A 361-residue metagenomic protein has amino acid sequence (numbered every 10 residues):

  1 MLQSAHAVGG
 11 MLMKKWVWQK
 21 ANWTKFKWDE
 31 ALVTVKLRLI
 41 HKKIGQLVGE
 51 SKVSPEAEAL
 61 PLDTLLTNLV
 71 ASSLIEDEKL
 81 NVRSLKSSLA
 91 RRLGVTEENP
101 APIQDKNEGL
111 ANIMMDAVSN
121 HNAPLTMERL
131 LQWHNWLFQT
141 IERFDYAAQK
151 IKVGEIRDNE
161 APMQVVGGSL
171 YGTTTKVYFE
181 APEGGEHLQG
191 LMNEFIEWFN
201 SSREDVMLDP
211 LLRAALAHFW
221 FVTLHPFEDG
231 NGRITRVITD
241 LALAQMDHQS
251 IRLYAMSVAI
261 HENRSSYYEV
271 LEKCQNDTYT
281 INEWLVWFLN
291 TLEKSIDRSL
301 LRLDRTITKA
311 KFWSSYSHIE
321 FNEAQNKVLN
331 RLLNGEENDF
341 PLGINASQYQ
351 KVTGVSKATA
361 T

Functional and structural regions predicted by a protein language model:
M1-T361: FIC/Doc superfamily catalytic core
